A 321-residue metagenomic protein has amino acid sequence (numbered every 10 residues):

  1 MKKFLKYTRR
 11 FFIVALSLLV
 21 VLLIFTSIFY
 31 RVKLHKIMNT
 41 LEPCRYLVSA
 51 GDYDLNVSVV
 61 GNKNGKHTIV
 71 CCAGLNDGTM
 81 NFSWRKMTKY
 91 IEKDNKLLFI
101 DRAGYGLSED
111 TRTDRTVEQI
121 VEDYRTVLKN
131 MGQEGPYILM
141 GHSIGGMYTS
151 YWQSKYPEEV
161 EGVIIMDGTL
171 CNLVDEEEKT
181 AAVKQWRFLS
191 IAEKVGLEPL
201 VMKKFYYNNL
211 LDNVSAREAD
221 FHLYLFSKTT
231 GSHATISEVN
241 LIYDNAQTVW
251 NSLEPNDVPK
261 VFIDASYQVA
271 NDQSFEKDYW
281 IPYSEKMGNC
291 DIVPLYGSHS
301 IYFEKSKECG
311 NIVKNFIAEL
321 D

Functional and structural regions predicted by a protein language model:
A50-V60: A short loop-to-beta-strand scaffold at the N-terminal edge of the catalytic core in hydrolase folds
V59-L107: Conserved HGGG/HGGXW glycine-rich cap/lid loop of the alpha/beta-hydrolase fold
F99-I138: Active-site loop/oxyanion-hole signature of alpha/beta-hydrolase fold enzymes
L139-G141, M166: Short beta-strand immediately N-terminal to the catalytic nucleophile in serine-hydrolase-like folds
G141-G145, T149: Gly/Ala-rich beta-loop-alpha elbow adjacent to hydrolase catalytic centers
I164-K194: Flexible "cap/lid" loop of the alpha/beta hydrolase fold
A216-K286: Conserved serine/cysteine hydrolase catalytic core
G297-S306: Catalytic histidine-centered segment of alpha/beta-hydrolase-like enzymes
